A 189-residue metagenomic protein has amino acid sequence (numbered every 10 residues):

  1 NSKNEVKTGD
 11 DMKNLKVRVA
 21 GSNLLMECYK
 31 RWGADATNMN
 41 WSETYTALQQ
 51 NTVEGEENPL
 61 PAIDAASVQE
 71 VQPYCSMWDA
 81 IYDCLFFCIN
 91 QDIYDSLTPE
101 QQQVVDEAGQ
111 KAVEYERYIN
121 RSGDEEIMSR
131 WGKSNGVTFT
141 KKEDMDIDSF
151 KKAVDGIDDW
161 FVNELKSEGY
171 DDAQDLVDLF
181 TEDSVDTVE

Functional and structural regions predicted by a protein language model:
N1-E189: N-terminal secretory/targeting leader peptides
